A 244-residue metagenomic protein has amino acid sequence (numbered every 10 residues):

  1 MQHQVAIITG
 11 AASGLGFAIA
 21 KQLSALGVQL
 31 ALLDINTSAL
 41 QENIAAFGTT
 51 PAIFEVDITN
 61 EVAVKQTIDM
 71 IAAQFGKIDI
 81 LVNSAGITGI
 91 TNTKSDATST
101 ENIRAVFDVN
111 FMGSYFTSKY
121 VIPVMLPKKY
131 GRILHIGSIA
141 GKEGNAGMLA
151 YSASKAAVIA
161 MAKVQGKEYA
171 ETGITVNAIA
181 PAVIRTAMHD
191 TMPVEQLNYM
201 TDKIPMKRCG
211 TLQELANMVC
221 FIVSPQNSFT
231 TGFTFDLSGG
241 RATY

Functional and structural regions predicted by a protein language model:
Q2-L30: Canonical Rossmann dinucleotide-binding motif of NAD(H)/NADP(H)-dependent dehydrogenases/reductases, specifically
N92, E143, C220, T231-Y244: Short C-terminal tail/terminal secondary-structure segment of NAD(P)H-dependent dehydrogenase/reductase domains
N92-S95, S99-F107, H189, M200: Substrate-binding pocket helix/loop in short-chain dehydrogenase/reductase
S118, S154, A162: Active-site helix of classical SDR
P123, K167-E171: Alpha-helical segment proximal to the catalytic Tyr-Lys
S138: Residue(s) in the substrate-gating loop at a strand-loop-helix junction that position the organic substrate next
A170, T175, T230-G232: Short, small/polar-rich loop/turn modules that mediate ligand/substrate recognition or access, typified
